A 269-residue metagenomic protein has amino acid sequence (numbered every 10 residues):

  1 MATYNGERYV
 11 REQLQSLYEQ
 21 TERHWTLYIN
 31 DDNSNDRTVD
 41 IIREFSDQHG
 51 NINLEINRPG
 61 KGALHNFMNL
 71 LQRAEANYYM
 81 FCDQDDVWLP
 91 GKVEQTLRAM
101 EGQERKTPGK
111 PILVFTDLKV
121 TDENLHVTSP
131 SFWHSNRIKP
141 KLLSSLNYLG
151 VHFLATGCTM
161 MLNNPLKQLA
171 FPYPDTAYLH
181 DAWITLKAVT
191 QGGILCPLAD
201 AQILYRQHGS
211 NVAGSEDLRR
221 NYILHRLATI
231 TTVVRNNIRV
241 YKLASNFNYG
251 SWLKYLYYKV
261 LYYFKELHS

Functional and structural regions predicted by a protein language model:
M1-D217: Nucleotide-sugar donor-binding/catalytic module of glycosyltransferases that assemble extracellular/cell-envelope
S135, P140, L204-F247: Catalytic core of nucleotide-sugar-dependent glycosyltransferases
K242-S269: Membrane-interface aromatic/basic loop that binds lipid-linked glycans or pyrophosphate carriers, typified by
